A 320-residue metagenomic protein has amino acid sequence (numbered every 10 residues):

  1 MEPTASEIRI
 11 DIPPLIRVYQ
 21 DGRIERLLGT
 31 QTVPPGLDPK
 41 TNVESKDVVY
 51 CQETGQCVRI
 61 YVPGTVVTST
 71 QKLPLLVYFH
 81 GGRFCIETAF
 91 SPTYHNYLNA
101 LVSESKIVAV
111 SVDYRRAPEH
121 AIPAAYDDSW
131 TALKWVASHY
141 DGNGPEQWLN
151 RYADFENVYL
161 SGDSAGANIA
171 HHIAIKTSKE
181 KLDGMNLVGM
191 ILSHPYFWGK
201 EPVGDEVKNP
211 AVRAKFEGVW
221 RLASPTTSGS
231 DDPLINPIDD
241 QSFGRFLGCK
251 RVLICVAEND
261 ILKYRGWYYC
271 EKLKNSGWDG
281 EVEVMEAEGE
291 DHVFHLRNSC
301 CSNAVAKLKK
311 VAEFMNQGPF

Functional and structural regions predicted by a protein language model:
E2-F320: Alpha/beta-hydrolase superfamily serine-hydrolase fold, recognizing
